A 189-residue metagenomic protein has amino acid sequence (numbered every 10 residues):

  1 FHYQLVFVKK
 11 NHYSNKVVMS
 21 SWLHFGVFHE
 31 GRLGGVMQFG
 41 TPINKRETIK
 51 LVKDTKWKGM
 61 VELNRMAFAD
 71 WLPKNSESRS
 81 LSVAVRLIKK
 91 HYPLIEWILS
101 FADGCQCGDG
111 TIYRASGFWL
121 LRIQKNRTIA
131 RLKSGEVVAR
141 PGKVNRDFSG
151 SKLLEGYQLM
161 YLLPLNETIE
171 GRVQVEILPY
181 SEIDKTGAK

Functional and structural regions predicted by a protein language model:
F1-M19: Short amphipathic alpha-helix that is part of the acyltransferase structural core
V8, S21-T41: Conserved beta-hairpin
V17-S21, E30, L153-G156: A short catalytic or substrate-binding loop motif that flags glycine-/basic-rich loops and adjacent residues that bind
S21-L23, G35, G59, D109 (+2 more regions): Residues that flank catalytic or metal-binding motifs in active/ligand-binding sites
G40-S151: Acyl-donor binding region in acyl/amide transferases
R146, G150-K152, G171-I177: Hydrophobic helices that insert into or interface with lipid environments
S149-T168: A conserved mid-domain beta-alpha-beta active-site/ligand-binding segment of alpha/beta enzyme cores
R172-K189: Short, cationic low-complexity segments
